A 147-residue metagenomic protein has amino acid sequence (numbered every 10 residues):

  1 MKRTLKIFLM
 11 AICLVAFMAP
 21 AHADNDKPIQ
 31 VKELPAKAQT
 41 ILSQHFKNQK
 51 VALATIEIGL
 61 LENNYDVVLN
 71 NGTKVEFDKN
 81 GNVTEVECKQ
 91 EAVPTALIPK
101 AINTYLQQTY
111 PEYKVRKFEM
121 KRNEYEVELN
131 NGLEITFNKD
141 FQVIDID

Functional and structural regions predicted by a protein language model:
M1-D26, L42: Bacterial Sec-dependent N-terminal signal peptides
D24-D147: Interaction-mediating elements
